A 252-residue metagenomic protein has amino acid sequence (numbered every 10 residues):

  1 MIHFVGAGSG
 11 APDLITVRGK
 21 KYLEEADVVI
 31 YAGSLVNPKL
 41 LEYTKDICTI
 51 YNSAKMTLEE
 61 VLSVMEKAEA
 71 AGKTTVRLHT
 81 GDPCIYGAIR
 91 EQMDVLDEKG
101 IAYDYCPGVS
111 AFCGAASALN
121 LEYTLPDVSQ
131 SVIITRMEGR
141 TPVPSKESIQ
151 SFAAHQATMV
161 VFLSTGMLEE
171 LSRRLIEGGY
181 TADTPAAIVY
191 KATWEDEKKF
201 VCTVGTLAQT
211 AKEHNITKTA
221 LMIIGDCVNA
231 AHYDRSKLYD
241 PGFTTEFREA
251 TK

Functional and structural regions predicted by a protein language model:
M1-V109, G114, A208, A220: Class I S-adenosyl-L-methionine
I2, A71-T75, S131, G139 (+1 more regions): A contiguous loop/helix-start segment that scaffolds small-molecule binding in enzyme catalytic cores
A11, C84-H155, K198-V201: Class I SAM-dependent methyltransferase SAM-binding "motif I" and its flanking Rossmann-like core
T16-V17, S34, P126-V128, D183 (+1 more regions): Non-catalytic, surface-exposed connector residues within folded enzymatic/regulatory domains
K20, E42, K67, T124-L125 (+3 more regions): Short secondary-structure boundary/capping segments
L41, V61, Y86, G114-A115 (+5 more regions): Short secondary-structure boundary/hinge segments and terminal tails
